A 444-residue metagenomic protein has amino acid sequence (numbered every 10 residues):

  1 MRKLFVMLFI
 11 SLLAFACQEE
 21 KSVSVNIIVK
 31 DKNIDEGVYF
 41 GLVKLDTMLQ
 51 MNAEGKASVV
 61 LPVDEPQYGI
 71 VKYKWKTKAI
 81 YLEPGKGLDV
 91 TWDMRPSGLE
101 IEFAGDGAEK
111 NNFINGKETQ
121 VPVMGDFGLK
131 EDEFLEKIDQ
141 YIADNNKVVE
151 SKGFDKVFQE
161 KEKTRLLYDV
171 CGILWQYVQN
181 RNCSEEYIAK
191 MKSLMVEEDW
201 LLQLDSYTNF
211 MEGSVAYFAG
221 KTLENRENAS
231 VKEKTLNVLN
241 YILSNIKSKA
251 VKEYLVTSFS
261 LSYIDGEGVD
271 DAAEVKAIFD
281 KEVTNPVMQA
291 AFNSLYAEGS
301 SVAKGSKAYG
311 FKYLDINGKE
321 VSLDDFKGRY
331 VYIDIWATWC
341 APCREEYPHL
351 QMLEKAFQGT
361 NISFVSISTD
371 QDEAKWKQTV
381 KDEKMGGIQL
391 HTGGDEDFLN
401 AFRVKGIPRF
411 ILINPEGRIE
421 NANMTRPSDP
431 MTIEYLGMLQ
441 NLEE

Functional and structural regions predicted by a protein language model:
M1-S24, L439-E444: Bacterial Sec-dependent N-terminal signal peptides
C17-Y177, R181-E186: A non-transmembrane, solvent-exposed segment enriched in polar/low-complexity residues
N182-M195, V231-I242, D270-D280, Y309-G310: Alpha-helical repeat scaffolds
K252-L314, K319, D324-R329, K355 (+3 more regions): N-proximal helix/coil linker or "cap" segments that precede and/or mark the start of modular domains
K327-G328, D334-M352: Conserved redox-active cysteine motifs that mediate thiol-disulfide chemistry, especially di-cysteine Cys-X(1-2)-Cys
E345-E383, G394-N400: Structural microenvironment flanking redox-active thiols in thiol-disulfide oxidoreductases
M385, G394-M438: Thiol/disulfide oxidoreductase modules built on the thioredoxin-like
